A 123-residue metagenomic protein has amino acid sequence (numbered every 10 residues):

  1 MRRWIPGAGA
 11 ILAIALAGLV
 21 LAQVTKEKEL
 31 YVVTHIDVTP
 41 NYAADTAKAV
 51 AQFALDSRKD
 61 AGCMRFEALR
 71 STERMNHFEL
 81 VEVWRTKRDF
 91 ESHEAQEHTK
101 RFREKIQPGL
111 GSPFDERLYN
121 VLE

Functional and structural regions predicted by a protein language model:
R3-P6, L12-L30, E67-R74, F102-E123: Glycine-rich beta-strand-turn "strand-cap" elements at beta-sheet edges
I5, T25, Q52, D56-M64 (+1 more regions): An amphipathic, aromatic/His-enriched active-site/gating alpha helix that lines ligand/cofactor pockets
L19-L21, T39-P40, A51-A54, R65-E67 (+2 more regions): Short secondary-structure boundary micro-motifs
E29-D37, E67-E94: Short, well-ordered beta-strand segments in beta-rich or mixed alpha/beta enzyme and ligand-binding folds
L30-K59, M64: N-terminal targeting signals for Sec/Tat export/insertion, comprising classic cleavable signal peptides
T34, Q96-E97, L122-E123: Short flexible/disordered coil segments
